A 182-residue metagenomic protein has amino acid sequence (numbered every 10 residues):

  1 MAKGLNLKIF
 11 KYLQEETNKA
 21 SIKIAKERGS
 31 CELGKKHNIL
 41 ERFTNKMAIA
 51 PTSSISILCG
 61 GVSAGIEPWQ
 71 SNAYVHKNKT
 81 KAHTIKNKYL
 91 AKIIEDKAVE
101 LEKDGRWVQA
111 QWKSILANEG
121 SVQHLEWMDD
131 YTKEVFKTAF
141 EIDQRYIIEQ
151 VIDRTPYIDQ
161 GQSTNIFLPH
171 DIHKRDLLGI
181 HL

Functional and structural regions predicted by a protein language model:
M1-T52, D130-Y131: Internal maturation/activation junctions in enzymes
S30, M47-L182: Catalytic alpha/beta core of large soluble enzyme barrels
